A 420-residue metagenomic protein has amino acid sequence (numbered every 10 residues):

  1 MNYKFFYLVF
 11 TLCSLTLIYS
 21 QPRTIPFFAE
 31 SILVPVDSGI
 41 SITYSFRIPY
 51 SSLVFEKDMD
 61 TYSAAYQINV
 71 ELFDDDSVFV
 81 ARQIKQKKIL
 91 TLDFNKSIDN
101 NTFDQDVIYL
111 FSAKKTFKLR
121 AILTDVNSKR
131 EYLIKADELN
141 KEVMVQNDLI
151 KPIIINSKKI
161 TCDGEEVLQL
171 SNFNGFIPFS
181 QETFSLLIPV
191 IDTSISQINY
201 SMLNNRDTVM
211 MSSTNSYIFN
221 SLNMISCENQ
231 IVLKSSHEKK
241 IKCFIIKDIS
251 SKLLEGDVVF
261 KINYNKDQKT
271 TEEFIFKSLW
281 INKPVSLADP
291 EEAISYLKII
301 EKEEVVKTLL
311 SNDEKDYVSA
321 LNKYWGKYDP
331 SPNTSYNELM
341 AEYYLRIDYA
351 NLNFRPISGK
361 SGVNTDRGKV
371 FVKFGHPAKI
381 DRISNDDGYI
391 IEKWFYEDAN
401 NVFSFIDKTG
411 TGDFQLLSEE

Functional and structural regions predicted by a protein language model:
M1, F5, V36-I40, K408-F414: Short glycine/proline-enriched turn or capping motifs at secondary-structure junctions
M1-P26, L309: Bacterial Sec-dependent N-terminal signal peptides
T11-S20, N140, D366, I380-I383 (+1 more regions): Intrinsically disordered, low-complexity boundary segments flanking structured domains
Q21-K252, Y264-W280: Intrinsically disordered, low-complexity terminal regions enriched in Ser/Thr/Pro/Gly and charged residues
Y66-I68, L119, L186, V258 (+3 more regions): Residue-level detector of short, conserved catalytic/binding motifs and their immediate flanks
F179-Q181, D207-M211, N220-M224, V232-L253 (+1 more regions): Residues within mature, well-folded domains
